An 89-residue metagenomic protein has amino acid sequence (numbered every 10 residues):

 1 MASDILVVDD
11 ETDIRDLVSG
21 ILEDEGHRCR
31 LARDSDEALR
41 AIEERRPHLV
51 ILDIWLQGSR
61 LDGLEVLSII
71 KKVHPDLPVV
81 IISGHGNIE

Functional and structural regions predicted by a protein language model:
M1-L6, R30: Non-catalytic signal-transmission and effector/linker regions of two-component phosphorelay proteins
A2, R46-H48, K72-P78: His-Asp phosphorelay/catalytic-motif detector in bacterial-type signaling
V8-D9, A32, V50: Conserved sequence signature across two-component system core domains
E11-R30: Two-component/phosphorelay signaling modules centered on CheY-like receiver
G26-S35, A41, R60: Short hydrophobic/Thr-rich beta-strand motif most characteristic of the beta2 strand and flanking loop of CheY-like
R40, R60-D76: Short amphipathic alpha-helix used as the core "switch/output" element in two-component signaling
R45-I51, L56: Active-site beta3 strand of CheY-like receiver
